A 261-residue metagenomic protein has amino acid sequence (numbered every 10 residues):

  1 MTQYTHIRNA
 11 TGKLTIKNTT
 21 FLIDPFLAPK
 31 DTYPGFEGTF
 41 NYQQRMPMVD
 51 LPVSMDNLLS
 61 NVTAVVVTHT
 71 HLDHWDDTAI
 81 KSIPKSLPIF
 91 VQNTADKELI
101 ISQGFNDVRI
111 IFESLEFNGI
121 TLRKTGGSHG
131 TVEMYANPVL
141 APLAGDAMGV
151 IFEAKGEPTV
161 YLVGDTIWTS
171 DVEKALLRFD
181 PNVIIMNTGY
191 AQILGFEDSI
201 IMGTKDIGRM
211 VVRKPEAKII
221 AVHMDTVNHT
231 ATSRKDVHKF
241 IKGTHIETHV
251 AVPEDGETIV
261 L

Functional and structural regions predicted by a protein language model:
T2-S54, L143-G164: Conserved beta-strand hairpin/beta-sheet module of binuclear metal-dependent hydrolase folds, prominently
T19-V66, T78-S82, V132-Y135, W168-R178: Pre-active-site segment of Zn-dependent metallo-hydrolases
L22-A28, I111-L115, G119-T131, R178 (+2 more regions): Conserved catalytic scaffold of divalent metal-dependent phosphoesterases
I23-D24, V62-T70, F90-N93, V160-T166 (+3 more regions): Active-site neighborhood of phospho(di)ester-bond hydrolases with catalytic His/Asp-centered motifs
A28-K30, T70-W75, K97-L99, L115-E116 (+5 more regions): Active-site environment of divalent metal-dependent phosphoester hydrolases
T32, P52-L115, G126-T131: Active-site HxH/HxHxD metal-binding segment of metal-dependent hydrolases
V91-E157, K239-L261: Metallo-beta-lactamase
I167-D255: Cap/insert and terminal regions of metallo-dependent hydrolase folds
